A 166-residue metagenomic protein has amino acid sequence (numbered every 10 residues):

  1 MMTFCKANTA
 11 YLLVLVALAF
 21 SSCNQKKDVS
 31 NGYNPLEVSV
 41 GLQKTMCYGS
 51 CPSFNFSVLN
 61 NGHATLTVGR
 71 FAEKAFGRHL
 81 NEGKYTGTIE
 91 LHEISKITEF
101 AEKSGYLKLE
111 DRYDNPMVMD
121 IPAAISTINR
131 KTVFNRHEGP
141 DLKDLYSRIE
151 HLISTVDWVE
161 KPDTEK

Functional and structural regions predicted by a protein language model:
M1-S21: Sec-dependent bacterial lipoprotein signal peptides
A7, C23-Y48, F54, F100-K166: Short, well-ordered, aromatic-rich surface patches in folded extracellular/luminal domains
L13, C51, L80-E82: Short, solvent-exposed coil/turn segments
G32, N60, H79: Cysteine protease-like catalytic core of ubiquitin/ubiquitin-like
S39-A75: N-terminal secretory signal peptides
V58-G62, G87-K96, I128-K131: A short, structured loop/turn motif at beta-sheet edges
T67-K108: A short-motif feature that recognizes glycine-rich, charge-decorated loops that bind or process nucleotide phosphates
